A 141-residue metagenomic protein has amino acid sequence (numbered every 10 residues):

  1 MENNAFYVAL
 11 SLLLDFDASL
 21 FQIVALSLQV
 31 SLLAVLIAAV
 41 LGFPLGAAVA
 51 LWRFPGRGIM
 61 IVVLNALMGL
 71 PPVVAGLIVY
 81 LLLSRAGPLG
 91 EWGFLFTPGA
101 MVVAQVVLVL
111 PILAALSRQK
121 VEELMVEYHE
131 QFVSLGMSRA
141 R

Functional and structural regions predicted by a protein language model:
M1, L36, M137-S138: Alpha-helix capping and helix-coil boundary motifs
M1-A9: Low-complexity, acidic polar-rich segments
N4-A5, L14-D15, S19-E123: Membrane-water interface segments at the C-terminal ends of transmembrane alpha-helices in multi-pass inner-membrane
A9, G90, Q131: Glycine-rich, flexible loop/turn motifs
P55-G58, L124, V133-R141: Amphipathic cytosolic juxtamembrane alpha-helices at the membrane-cytosol interface of multi-pass membrane transporters
A66, Q131-F132: Short hydrophobic faces within alpha-helices
